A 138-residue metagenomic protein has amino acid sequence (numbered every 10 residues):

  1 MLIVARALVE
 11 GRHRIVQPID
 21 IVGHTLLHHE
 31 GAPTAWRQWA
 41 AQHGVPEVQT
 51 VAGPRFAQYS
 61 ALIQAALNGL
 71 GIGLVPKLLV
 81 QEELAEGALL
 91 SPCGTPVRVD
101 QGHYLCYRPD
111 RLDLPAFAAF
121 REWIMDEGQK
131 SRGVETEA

Functional and structural regions predicted by a protein language model:
M1-L70, V75-D100, D126-A138: C-terminal regulatory
I3-R6, H103-D113: A bilobed periplasmic-binding-protein/Venus flytrap-type ligand-binding module shared by bacterial periplasmic
P33, L114-F117: Short, structured helix-loop boundary elements
R55, K77, R108-R111, R121: Basic side chains
L105, A116-Q129: Bilobed periplasmic-binding protein/Venus flytrap-like ligand-binding cleft at the lobe interface of extracytoplasmic
